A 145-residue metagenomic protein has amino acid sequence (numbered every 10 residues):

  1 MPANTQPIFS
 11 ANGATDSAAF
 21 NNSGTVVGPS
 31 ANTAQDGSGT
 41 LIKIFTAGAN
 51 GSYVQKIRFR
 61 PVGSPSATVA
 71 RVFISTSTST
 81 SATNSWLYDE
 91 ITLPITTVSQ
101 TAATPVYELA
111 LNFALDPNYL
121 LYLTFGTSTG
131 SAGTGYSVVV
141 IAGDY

Functional and structural regions predicted by a protein language model:
M1-L41, T46-A49, S64, D116-L120 (+1 more regions): C-terminal interaction-tip segments
I8, I42-I44, I57, I74 (+3 more regions): Weak global preference for isoleucine
D16, V26, A34, L41 (+3 more regions): N-terminal compositionally biased, intrinsically disordered segments and leader/signal-like regions
T40-K43, K56, P105-L109: Short structured motifs
K43-F73: Short, well-structured hydrophobic secondary-structure segments
P65-L87: Short, surface-exposed beta-strand/strand-loop-strand elements in extracellular ectodomains
A82-V139: Aromatic- and Gly/Pro-enriched, solvent-exposed loop/edge beta-strand patches characteristic of beta-rich domains
